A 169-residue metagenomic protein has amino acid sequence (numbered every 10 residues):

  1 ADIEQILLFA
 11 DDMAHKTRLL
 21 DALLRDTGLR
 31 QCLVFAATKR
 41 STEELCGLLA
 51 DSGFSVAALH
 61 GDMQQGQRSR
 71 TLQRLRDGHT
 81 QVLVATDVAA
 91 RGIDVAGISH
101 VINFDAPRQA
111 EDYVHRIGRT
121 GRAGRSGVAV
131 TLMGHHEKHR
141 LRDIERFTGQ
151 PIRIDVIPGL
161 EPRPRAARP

Functional and structural regions predicted by a protein language model:
A1-R168: Conserved helicase RecA-like core
